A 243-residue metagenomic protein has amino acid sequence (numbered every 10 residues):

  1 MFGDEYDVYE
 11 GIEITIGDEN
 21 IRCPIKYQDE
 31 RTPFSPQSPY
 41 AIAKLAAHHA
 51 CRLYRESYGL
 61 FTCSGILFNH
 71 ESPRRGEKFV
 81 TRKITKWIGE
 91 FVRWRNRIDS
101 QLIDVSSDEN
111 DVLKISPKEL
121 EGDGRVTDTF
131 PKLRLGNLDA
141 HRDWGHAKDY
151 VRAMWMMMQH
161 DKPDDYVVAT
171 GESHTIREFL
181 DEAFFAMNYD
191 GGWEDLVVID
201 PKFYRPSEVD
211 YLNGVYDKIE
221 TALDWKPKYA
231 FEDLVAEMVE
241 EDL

Functional and structural regions predicted by a protein language model:
M1-I66, E71-E77: Catalytic helix-loop patch of NAD(P)-dependent Rossmann-fold dehydrogenases
D18, C23, D29, R75-L243: C-terminal substrate-binding subdomain of Rossmann-fold SDR/epimerase-dehydratase oxidoreductases
